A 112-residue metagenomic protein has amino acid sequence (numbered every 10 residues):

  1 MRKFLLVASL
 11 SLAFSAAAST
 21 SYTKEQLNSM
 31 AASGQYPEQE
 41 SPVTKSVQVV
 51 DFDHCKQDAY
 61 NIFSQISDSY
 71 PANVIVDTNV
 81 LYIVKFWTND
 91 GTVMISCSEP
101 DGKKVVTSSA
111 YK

Functional and structural regions predicted by a protein language model:
M1-F4: Positively charged n-region of N-terminal signal peptides that target proteins for export
L6-A8: Sec-dependent N-terminal signal peptides
S11, Q48, D90-G91: Residue-level signal for mature regions of secreted extracellular proteins and peptides
A13-S15: N-terminal signal peptide c-region/cleavage motif recognized by signal peptidases
Y22-A72: Terminal, regulation- and interaction-focused segments at domain boundaries
T78-K85: Short, hydrophobic/aromatic-rich segments at coil-to-beta transitions
K85-T88, T92-D101, S108-Y111: Short, exposed beta-strand-loop hairpins at the edges of beta-sheets in extracellular/periplasmic proteins
